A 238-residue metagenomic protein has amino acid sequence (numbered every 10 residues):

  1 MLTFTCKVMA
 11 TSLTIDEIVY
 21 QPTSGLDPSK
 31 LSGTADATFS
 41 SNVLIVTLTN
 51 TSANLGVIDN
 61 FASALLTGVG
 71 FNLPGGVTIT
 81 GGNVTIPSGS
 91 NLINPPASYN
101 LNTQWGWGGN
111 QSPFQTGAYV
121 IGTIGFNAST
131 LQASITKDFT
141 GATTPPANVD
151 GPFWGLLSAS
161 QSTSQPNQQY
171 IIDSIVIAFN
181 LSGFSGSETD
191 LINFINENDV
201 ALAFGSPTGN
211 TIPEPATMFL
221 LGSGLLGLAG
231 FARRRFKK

Functional and structural regions predicted by a protein language model:
M1-L2, C6-S12, D199, F204-A229: Short, threonine-centered small-residue motifs that mark membrane-proximal processing/anchoring sites and TM-junction
L2, C6, T49, A147 (+1 more regions): Generic cytosolic/nucleocytoplasmic N-terminal low-complexity/intrinsically disordered segments
T11-T211: Mature extracellular "passenger" or substrate-interacting domains of secreted, surface-exposed proteins
G230-K238: C-terminal membrane-anchoring or membrane-association module
